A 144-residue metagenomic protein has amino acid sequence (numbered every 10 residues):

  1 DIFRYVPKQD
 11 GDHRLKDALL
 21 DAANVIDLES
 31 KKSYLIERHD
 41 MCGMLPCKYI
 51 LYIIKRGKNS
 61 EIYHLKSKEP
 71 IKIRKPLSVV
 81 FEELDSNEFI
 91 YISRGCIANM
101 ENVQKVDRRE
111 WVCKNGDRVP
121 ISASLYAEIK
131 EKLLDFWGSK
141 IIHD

Functional and structural regions predicted by a protein language model:
D1-F3: As written
P7-Q9: A Lys-centered signature of the CheY-like receiver
G11-L19, I129: Hydrophobic face residues on amphipathic alpha-helices
K16-I121: Conserved binding/recognition cores within well-folded domains
D135-D144: Short, charged, intrinsically disordered terminal tails
